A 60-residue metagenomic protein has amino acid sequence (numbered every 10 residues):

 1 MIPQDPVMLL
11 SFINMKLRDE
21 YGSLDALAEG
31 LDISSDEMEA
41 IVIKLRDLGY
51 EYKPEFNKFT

Functional and structural regions predicted by a protein language model:
M1-D25: N-terminal acidic leader/helix
E29-F59: Short, charge-rich amphipathic interface segments used for partner binding and complex assembly
